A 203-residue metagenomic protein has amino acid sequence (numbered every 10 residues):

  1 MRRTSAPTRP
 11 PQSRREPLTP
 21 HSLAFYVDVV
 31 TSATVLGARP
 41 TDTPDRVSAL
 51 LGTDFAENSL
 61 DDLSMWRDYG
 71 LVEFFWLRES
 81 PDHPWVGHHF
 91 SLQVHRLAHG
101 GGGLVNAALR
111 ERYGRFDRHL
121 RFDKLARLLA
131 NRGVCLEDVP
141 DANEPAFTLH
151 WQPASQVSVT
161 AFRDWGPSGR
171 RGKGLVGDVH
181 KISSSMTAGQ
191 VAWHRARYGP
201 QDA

Functional and structural regions predicted by a protein language model:
M1-A203: Short helix/turn-capping signatures at newly exposed starts of structured segments
